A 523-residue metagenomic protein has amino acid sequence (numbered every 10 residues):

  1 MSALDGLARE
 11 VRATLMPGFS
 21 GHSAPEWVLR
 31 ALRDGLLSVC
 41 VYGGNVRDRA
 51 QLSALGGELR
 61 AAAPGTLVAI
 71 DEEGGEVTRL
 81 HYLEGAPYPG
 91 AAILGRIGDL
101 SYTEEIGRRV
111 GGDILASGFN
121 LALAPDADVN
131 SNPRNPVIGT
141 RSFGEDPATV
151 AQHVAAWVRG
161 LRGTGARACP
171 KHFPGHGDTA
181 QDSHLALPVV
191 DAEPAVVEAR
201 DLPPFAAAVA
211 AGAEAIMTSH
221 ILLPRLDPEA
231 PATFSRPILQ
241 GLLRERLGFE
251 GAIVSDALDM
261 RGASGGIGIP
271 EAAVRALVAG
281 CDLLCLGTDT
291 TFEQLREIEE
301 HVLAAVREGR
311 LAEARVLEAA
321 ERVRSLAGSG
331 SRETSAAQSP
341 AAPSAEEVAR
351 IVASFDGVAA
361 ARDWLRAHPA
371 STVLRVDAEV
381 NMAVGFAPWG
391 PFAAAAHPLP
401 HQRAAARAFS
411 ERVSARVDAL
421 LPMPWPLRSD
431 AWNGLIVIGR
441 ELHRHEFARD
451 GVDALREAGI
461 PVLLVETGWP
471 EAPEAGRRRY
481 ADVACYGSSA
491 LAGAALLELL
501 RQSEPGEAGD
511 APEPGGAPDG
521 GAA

Functional and structural regions predicted by a protein language model:
M1-D34, G266-A523: Preference for extracellular/luminal or secreted protein segments
M1-L67, G75-H81, I436: N-terminal hydrophobic targeting/anchoring segments and the immediately downstream early-domain regions of hydrolases
A13-S23, A91-E105, A186-A199, D259-G266: Active-site mouth loops of central-metabolism enzymes
S20-S23, I70-T78, Y82, N120-N130 (+3 more regions): Short glycine-enriched loops at secondary-structure junctions
V39, N45-P64, E76-R79, E145-L311: Second-shell residues forming the walls of enzyme active-site clefts
V68-E72, L121-P125, A168-K171, M217-T218 (+5 more regions): General beta-strand structural signal in soluble alpha/beta enzymes
G85-G98, S142-G144: A charged helix-plus-loop insertion that forms the helical arch/lid used to bind and gate nucleic-acid substrates
G98-F119, D201, A210, A272-V278: Alpha-helical scaffold segments that flank or form the walls of functional sites
